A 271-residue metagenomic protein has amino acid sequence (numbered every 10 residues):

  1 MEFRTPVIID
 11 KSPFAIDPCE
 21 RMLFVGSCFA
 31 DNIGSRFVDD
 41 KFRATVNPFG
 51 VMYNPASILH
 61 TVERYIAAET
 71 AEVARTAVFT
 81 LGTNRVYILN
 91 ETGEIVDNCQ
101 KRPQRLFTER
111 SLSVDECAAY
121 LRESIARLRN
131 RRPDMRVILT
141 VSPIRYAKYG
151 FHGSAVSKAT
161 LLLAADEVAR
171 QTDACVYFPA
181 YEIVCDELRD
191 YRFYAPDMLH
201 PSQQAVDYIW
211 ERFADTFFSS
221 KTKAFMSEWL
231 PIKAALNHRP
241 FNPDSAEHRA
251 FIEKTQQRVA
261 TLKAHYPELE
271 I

Functional and structural regions predicted by a protein language model:
M1-I271: Extracellular glycan-modifying ectodomains
